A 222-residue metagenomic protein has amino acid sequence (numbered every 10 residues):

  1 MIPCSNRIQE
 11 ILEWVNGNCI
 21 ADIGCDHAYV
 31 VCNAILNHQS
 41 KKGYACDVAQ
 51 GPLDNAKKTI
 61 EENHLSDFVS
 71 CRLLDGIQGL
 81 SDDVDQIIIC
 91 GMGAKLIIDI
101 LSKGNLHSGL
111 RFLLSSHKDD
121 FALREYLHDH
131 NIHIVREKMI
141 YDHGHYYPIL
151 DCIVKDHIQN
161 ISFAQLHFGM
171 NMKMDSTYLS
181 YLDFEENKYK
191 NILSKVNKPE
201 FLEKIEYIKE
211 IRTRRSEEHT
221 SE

Functional and structural regions predicted by a protein language model:
M1-N18, C32-N33: S-adenosyl-L-methionine
G17-D26: Conserved class I S-adenosyl-L-methionine
H27-Q39: Conserved SAM-binding loop of SAM-dependent methyltransferases across substrates and taxa, primarily the Class I
K42-D47: Conserved SAM-binding motif I beta-strand of class I
A49-G51: Conserved SAM/SAH-binding beta-strand->alpha-helix loop
D54-D82: S-adenosyl-L-methionine
S102-D151: C-terminal substrate-binding/active-site "lid" region of AdoMet-derived donor-dependent transferases
E217-E222: Conserved small/polar residues in nucleotide/adenosyl-binding loops
